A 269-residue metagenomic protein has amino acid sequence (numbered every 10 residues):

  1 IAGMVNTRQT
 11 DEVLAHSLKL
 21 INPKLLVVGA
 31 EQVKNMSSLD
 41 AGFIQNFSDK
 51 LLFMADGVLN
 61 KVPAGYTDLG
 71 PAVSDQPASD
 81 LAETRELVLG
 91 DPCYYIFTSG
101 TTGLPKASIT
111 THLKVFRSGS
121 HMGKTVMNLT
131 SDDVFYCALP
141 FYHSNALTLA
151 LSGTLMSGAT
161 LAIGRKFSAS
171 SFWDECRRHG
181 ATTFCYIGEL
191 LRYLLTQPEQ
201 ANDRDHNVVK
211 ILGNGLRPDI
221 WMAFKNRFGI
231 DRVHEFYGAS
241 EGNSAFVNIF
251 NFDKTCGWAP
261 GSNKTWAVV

Functional and structural regions predicted by a protein language model:
I1-A72, G188: Structural core segment of the AMP-binding/adenylate-forming
I1-G3, T7-D11, H16-L25, L104 (+3 more regions): A short helix-loop-beta submotif of the ANL/AMP-binding
Q9-E12, F167-S171, P218: Short acidic loop-to-helix transition motifs that present clustered carboxylates
L26, P92, T98-T101, F135 (+5 more regions): Conserved S/T- and glycine-rich ATP-binding loop of Class I adenylate-forming
F53, P71-F97, L104, M127-V134: Conserved pre-ATP/AMP-binding loop-to-beta segment of ANL
Q76, D80, L89, S108-T130 (+3 more regions): Conserved structural elements of the adenylate-forming
F116-V134, Y142-T182, Q197: Conserved AMP-binding/adenylation subdomain of ANL enzymes
R178-Y186, L195-V269: Gly/Ser/Thr-rich phosphate-binding loop
